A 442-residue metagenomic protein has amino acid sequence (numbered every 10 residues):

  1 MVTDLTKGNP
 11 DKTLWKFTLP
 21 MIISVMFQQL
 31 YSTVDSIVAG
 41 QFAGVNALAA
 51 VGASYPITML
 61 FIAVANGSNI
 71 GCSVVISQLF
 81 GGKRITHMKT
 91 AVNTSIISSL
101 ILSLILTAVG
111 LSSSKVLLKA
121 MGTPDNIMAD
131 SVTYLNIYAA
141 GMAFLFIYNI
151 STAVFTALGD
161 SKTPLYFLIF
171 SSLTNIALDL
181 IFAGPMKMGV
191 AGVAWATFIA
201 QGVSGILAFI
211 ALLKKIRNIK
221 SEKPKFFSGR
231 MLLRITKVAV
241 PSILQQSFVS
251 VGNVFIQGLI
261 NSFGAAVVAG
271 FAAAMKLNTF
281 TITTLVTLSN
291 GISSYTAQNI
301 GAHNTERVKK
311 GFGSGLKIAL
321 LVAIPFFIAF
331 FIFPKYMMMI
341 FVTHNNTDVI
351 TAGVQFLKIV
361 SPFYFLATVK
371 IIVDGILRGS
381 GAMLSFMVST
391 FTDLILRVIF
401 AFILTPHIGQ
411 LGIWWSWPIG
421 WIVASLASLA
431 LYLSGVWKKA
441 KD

Functional and structural regions predicted by a protein language model:
M1-T18, I76-G141, P185-V240, T296-P362 (+1 more regions): Short alpha-helical transmembrane segments in multi-pass integral membrane proteins
K16-D35, I137, Y148, S171 (+5 more regions): Transmembrane helical elements of multi-pass membrane transporters/channels
M21, V25, I37, V74 (+16 more regions): Transmembrane alpha-helix boundary and packing residues in multipass membrane permease domains and related
I22, M26, L30, V34 (+20 more regions): Generic alpha-helical transmembrane segments of integral inner-membrane proteins, especially permease/transport modules
L30-L48, L118-D125, I181-M188, S247-K276 (+5 more regions): Helix-terminus/linker motif at the lipid-water interface of multi-pass membrane proteins
A43-P56, S131, L135, A194 (+2 more regions): Small-residue hotspots at the loop-to-helix junctions and early N-terminal turns of transmembrane alpha-helices
L48-A108, L145-P164, G270-P334, A367-G381 (+1 more regions): Small-residue-rich hydrophobic transmembrane alpha-helices
N69, Y138-T156, P164-S172, V193-I206 (+4 more regions): Short runs within selected transmembrane alpha-helices of multi-pass transporters and secretion channels
